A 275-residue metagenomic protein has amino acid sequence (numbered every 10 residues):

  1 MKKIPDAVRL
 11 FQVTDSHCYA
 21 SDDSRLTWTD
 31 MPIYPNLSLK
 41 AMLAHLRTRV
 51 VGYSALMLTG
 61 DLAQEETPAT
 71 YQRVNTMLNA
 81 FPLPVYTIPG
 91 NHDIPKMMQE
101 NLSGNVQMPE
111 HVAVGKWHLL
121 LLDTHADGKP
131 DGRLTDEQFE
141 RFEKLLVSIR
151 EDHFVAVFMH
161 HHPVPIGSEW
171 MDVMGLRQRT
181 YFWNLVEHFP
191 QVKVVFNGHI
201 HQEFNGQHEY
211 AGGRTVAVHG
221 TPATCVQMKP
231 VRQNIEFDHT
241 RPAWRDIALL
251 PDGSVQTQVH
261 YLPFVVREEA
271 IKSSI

Functional and structural regions predicted by a protein language model:
M1-R73: N-terminal active-site segment of His-dependent metallophosphoesterases
K2, T67-F154, Q178-Q191, E209-P222 (+1 more regions): Extended active-site neighborhood of metal-dependent phosphoesterases/phosphodiesterases
A7-D23, K116-H125, A156-F158, V216-P222 (+1 more regions): Active-site-proximal beta-strand elements of phosphoester/diester hydrolases
Q12-T14, A55-D61, V85-N91, D123 (+3 more regions): Active-site neighborhood of phospho(di)ester-bond hydrolases with catalytic His/Asp-centered motifs
H17-D22, Q64-A69, H92-M97, D127-P130 (+3 more regions): Active-site environment of divalent metal-dependent phosphoester hydrolases
R25-I33, G128, E169-M174, Q233-I235: Short glycine-enriched, charge-decorated loop/helix-capping segments at active-site entrances that position
N36, Q207-I275: Binuclear metal-dependent phosphoesterase catalytic core
M42-A55, G132-A217, V255-Q256, S273: His/acidic metal-ligating clusters that form di-metal
